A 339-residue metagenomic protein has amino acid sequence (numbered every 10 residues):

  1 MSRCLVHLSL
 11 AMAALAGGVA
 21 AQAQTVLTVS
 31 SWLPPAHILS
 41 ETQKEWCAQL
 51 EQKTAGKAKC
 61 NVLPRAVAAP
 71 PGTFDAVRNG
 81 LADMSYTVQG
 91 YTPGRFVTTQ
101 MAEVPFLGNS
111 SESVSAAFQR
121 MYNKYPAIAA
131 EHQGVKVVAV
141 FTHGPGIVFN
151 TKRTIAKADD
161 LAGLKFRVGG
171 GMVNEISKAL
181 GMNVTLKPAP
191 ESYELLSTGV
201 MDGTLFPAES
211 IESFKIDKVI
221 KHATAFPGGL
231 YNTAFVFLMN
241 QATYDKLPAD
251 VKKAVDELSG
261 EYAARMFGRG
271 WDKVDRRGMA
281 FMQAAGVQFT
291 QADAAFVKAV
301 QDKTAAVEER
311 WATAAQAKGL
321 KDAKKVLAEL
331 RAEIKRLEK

Functional and structural regions predicted by a protein language model:
M1-V6: Positively charged n-region of N-terminal signal peptides that target proteins for export
H7-G17: Bacterial N-terminal signal peptides
G17-A23: Sec/Tat signal peptide C-region and signal peptidase I cleavage site
Q24-V114, Y122-K339: N-terminal secretory/targeting leader peptides
